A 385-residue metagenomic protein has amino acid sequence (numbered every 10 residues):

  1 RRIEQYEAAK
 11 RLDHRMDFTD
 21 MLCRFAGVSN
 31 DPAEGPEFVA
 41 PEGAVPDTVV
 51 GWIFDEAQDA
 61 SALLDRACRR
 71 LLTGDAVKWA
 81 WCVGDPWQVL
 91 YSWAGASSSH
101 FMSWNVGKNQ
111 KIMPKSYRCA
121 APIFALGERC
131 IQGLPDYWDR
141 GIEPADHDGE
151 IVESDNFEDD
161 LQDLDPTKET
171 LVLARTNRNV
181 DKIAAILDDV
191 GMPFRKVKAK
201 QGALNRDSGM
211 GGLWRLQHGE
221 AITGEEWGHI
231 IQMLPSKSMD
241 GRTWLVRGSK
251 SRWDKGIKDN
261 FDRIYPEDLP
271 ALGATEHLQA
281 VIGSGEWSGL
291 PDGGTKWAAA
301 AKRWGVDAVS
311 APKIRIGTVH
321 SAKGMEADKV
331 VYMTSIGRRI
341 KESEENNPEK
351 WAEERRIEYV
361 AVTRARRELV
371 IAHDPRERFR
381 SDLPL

Functional and structural regions predicted by a protein language model:
R1-I53, A62-A67, C82, S92: Accessory N-terminal region flanking or inserted into the helicase ATPase core in nucleic-acid motor proteins
R1-R11, M102-F157, E226-D254: Interdomain motor-coupling "hinge/lid" segment immediately C-terminal to the ATP-binding subdomain of NTP-driven enzymes
Q5-R11, D20, R24-V28, I53 (+9 more regions): Flexible, surface-exposed loop/gating regions in the mature catalytic domains of secreted/periplasmic hydrolases
A44-V49, Q162-T167, M325, T363-R364: Flexible, charged surface loops at secondary-structure boundaries
G51-F54, Q58-D148, L171-D189, R195-A203 (+6 more regions): Conserved helicase motor core of SF1/SF2 NTP-dependent helicases
A121-F124, A174-I357, R364-L369: Core RecA-like ATPase module of SF1/SF2 helicases and allied nucleic-acid translocases
V152-K168: Conserved interdomain hinge at the start of the Helicase C-terminal
R378-L385: Long, charged, helix-prone linker segments
